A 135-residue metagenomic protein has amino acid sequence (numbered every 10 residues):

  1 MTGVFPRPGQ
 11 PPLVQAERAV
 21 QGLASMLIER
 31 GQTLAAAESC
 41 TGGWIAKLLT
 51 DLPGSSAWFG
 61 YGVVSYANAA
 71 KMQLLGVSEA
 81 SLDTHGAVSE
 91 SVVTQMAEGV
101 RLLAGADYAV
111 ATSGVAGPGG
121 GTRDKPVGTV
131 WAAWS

Functional and structural regions predicted by a protein language model:
M1-S135: Short alpha-helical segments enriched in small residues
